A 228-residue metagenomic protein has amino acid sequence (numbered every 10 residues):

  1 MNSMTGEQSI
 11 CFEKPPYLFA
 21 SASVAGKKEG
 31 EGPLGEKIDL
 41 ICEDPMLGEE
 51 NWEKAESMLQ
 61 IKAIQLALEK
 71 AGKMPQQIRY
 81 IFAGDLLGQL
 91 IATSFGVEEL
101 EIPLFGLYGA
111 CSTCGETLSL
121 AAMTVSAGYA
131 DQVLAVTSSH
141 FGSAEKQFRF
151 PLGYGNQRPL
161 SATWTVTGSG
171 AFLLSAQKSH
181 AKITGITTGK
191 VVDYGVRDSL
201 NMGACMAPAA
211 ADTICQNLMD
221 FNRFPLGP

Functional and structural regions predicted by a protein language model:
M1-E53, P151-Q216, D220-F224: Condensing-enzyme catalytic core mediating Claisen C-C bond formation in acyl metabolism
E7-F12, K73-M74, G96-E99, T113 (+3 more regions): Solvent-exposed alpha-helices and their adjacent loops that cap or buttress functional pockets in soluble metabolic
L18, E53-G109, G227-P228: Conserved beta-ketoacyl condensing-enzyme motif
F19, A83-G84, V133-S139: Short beta-strand segments
L34-K37, T93-P103, V125-A127, F148-Q157 (+1 more regions): A glycine- and small-aliphatic-rich helix-loop capping segment at beta-alpha/alpha-beta transitions that lines
E56-G72, L118-L120, C205-F221: Short, well-ordered amphipathic alpha-helical segments that serve as non-catalytic structural scaffolds within diverse
L90-I91, F141-K146, V191-G195: Short, well-ordered, mixed-charge alpha-helical segments that flank or form enzyme active sites
L107-A135, L174, P208: Active-site-proximal alpha-helical scaffold in enzymes
